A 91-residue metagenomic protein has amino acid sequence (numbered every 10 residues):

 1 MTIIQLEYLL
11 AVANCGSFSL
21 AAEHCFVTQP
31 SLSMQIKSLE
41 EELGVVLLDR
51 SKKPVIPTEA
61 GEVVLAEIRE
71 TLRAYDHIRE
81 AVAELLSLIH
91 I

Functional and structural regions predicted by a protein language model:
T2-Y8, Q29, G61: The N-cap/first-turn positions of alpha helices within or immediately adjacent to helix-turn-helix DNA-binding domains
L6-A13, T58, L65: Hydrophobic residues on short alpha-helical segments
V12-T28, K52: Short helix-boundary/capping micro-motifs
I36: DNA major-groove recognition helix of helix-turn-helix
E40-P57: A short LG(V/I)-centered, amphipathic sequence patch enriched for acidic residue(s) preceding the LG motif
E42-L43, V64-L86: Alpha-helical linker/hinge and terminal dimerization helices associated with HTH transcriptional regulators
I89-I91: Conserved small/polar residues in nucleotide/adenosyl-binding loops
